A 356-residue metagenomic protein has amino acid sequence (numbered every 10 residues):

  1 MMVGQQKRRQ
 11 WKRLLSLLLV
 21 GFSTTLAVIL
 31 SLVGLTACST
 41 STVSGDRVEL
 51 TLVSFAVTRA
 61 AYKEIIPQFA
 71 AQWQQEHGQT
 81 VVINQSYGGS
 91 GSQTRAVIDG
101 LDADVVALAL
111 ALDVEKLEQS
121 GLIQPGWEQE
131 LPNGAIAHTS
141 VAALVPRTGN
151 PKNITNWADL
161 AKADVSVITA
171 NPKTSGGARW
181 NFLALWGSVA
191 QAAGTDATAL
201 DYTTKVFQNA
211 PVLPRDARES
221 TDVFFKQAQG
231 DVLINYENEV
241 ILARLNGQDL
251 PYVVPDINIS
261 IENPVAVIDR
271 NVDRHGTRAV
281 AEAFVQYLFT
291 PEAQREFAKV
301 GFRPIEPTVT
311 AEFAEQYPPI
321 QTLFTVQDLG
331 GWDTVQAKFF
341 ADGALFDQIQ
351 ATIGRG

Functional and structural regions predicted by a protein language model:
M1-V48: Short, low-complexity disordered leader/linker segments with a strong preference for bacterial N-terminal type II
C38-S120, E130-L131, Y236, G356: Early extracytoplasmic/lumenal segment of secretory-pathway proteins
G45-R47, G78-T80, G88, S92 (+9 more regions): Extracytoplasmic
P67-Q75, I98-D102, A111, E118-L122 (+10 more regions): Sec-exported extracytoplasmic/periplasmic mature domains
Q68-H77, A158-V223: Ligand-binding cleft/hinge of the Venus flytrap
E118-Q191: A conserved helix-loop-strand patch within extracytoplasmic ligand-binding domains of the periplasmic binding
A192-I257, P264: Ligand-binding pocket segment of bilobal, Venus flytrap-like solute-binding proteins
V272-G356: Extracellular/periplasmic juxtamembrane helices and adjacent flexible linkers that interface with membrane partners
